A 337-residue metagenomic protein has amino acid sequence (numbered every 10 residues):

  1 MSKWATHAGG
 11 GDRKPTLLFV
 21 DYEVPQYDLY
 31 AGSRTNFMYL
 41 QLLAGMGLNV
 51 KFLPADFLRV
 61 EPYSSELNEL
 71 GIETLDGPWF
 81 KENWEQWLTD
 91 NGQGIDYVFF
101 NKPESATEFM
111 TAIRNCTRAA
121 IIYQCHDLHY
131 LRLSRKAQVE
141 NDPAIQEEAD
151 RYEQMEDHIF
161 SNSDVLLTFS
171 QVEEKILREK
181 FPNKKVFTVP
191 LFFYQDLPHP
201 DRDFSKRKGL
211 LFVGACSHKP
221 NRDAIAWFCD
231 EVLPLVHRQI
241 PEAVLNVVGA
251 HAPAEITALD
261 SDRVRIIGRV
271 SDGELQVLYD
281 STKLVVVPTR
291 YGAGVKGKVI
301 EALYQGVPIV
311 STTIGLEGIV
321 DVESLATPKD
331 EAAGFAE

Functional and structural regions predicted by a protein language model:
M1-S33, Y39, Y63-L70: Non-catalytic membrane-proximal stalk/linker segments that position and tether the catalytic domains
Q26, R118-A119, Y123-D150, K175 (+2 more regions): Acceptor-binding helix/loop patch of EC 2.4 sugar-transfer enzymes, predominantly nucleotide-sugar-dependent
D28, G32-Q41, F52, S161 (+4 more regions): Conserved catalytic-core segment of nucleotide-activated headgroup transferases in glycan assembly
L88-T107, I122: Short N-terminal targeting/anchoring amphipathic segment
G94-D96, D164, D280-G294, Q305-P308: Acidic donor-binding loop of glycosyltransferase active sites
A254-I256, L275-Q276, G292-K296, I314-V320: Short glycine/proline-enriched, acidic/aromatic patches that form the donor-sugar handling elements
K298-A302, P308-T312: Short hydrophobic beta-strand element within catalytic cores of glycosyltransferases and related nucleotide-activated
L325-A333: Conserved acidic donor-binding segment of nucleotide-sugar-dependent glycosyltransferases
